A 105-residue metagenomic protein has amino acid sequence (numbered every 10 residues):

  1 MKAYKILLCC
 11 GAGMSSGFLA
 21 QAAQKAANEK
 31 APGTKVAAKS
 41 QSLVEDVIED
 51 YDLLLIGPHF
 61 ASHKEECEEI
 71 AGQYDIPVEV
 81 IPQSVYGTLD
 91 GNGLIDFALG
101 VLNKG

Functional and structural regions predicted by a protein language model:
A3-Q41: Conserved active-site segments centered on acidic
A12, H59-A61: Short glycine-rich anion-binding loops that position phosphate/pyrophosphate groups of nucleotides and phosphorylated
S40-D46, D90: Short acidic active-site motifs
Q41-S42, H59, Q83-V85: Short, ordered loop/turn segments at secondary-structure junctions
I48-L53: Short acidic/histidine-rich motifs immediately flanking catalytic phosphotransfer sites in two-component signaling
L55-G57: Acidic beta-strand-to-loop metal/phosphate-binding motif
H63-V85: A short, gly/pro- and small-residue-rich
P77-G105: Ser/Thr/Gly-rich flexible loops in soluble cytosolic domains mediating phosphotransfer, phosphorylation
